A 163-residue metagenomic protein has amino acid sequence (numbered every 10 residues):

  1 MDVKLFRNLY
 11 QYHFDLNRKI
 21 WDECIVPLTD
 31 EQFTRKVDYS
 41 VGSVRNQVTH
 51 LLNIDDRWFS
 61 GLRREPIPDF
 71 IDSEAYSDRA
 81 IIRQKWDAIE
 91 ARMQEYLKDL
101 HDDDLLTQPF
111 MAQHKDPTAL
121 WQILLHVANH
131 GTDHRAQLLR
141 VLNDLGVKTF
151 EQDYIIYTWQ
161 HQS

Functional and structural regions predicted by a protein language model:
M1, N8, N46, E74 (+1 more regions): A general boundary/transition motif marking the beginning of the first structured unit of a protein
M1-K4, H161-S163: Basic/polar N-terminal segments that are highly enriched at the extreme N-terminus, encompassing both cleavable
L5-L9, R79, L124: Active-site rim elements
R7, Q11-R18, R83, D87-Q94 (+1 more regions): Generic alpha-helical structural signal
Y10-D72, A112-S163: Short, contiguous alpha-helical
R64-D103: Helix-adjacent hinge/juxtasegments
D102-Q113: Carboxylate-rich helix-loop segments that flank metal/cofactor sites and access channels in metalloenzymes
